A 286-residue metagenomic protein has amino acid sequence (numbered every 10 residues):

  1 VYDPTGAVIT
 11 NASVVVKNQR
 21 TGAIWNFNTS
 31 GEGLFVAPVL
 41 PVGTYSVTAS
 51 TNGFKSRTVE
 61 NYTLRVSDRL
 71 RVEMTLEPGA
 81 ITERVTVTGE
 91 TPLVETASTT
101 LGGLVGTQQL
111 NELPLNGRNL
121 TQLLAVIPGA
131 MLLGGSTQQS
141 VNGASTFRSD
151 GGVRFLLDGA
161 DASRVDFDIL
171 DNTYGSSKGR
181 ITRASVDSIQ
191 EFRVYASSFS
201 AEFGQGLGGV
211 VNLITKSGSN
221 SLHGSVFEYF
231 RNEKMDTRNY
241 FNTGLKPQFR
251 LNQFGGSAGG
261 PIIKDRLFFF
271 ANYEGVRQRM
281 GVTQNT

Functional and structural regions predicted by a protein language model:
V1-G106: Periplasm-facing N-terminal accessory domains of Gram-negative outer-membrane beta-barrel systems
S13, L34, R71-E73, Q138 (+4 more regions): Membrane-embedded beta-strand positions in outer-membrane beta-barrel channels/transporters
T44, R69, G179, I189 (+2 more regions): Transmembrane beta-barrel architecture of outer-membrane proteins
E83, L120, G151-V153, S188 (+3 more regions): Outer-envelope beta-barrel architecture signal
G89, T100, G143-A196, I214-F241: Periplasmic plug
L93, S225-T286: Periplasmic-side early beta-strands and strand-to-turn transitions of outer-membrane beta-barrels
E95, G102-R118, V141-S145, D158 (+2 more regions): Short, polar/charged loop or turn motifs at beta-strand boundaries
N111-D166, G206-K216: Extracytoplasmic beta-strand/coil segments of soluble accessory domains associated with Gram-negative outer-membrane
